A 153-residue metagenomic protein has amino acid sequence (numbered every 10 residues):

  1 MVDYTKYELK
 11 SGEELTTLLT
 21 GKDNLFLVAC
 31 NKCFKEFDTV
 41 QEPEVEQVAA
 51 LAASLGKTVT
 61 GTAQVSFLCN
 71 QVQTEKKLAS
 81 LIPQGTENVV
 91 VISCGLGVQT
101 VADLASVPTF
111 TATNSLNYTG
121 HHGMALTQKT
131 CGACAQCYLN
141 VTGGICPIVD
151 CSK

Functional and structural regions predicted by a protein language model:
M1-K153: Iron-sulfur-associated redox domains of electron-transfer enzymes in respiratory and anaerobic energy metabolism
